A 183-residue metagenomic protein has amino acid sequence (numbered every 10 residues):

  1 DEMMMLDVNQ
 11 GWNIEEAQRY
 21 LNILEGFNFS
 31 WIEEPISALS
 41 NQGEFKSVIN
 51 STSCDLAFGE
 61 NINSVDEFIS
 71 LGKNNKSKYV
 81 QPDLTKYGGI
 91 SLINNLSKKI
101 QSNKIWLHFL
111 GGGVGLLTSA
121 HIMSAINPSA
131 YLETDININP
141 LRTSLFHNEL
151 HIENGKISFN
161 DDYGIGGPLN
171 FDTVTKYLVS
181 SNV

Functional and structural regions predicted by a protein language model:
E2: Glycine-centered, small-residue-biased loops immediately flanking beta-strands in adenine/cofactor-binding cores
Q10: A metal-dependent hydrolase metal-coordination microenvironment
N22, N28, S37-K156, N160 (+1 more regions): Shared catalytic-loop signature of beta/alpha-barrel
G164-V183: Extended hydrophobic packing segments that form well-structured cores
